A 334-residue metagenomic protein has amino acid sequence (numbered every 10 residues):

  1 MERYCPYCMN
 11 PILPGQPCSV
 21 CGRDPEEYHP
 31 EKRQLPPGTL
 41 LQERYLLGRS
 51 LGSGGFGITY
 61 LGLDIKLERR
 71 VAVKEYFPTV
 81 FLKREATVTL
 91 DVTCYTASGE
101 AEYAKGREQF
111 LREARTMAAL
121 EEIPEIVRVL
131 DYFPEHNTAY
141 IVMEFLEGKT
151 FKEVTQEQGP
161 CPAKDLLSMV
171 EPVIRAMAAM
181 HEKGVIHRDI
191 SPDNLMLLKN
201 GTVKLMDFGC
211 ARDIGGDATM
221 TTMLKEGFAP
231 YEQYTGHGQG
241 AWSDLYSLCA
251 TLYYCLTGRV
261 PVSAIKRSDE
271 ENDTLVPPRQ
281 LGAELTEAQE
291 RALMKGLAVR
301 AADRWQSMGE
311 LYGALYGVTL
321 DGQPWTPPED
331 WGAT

Functional and structural regions predicted by a protein language model:
E85-A119: AlphaC helix of the eukaryotic protein kinase fold
Y132: Activation-segment/catalytic-loop signature of the eukaryotic protein kinase fold
H136-T150, V154: Conserved short submotifs of the Hanks-type protein kinase catalytic core that shape the nucleotide-binding pocket
M169-V170: Activation segment signature within eukaryotic-like protein kinase domains
V173-V185: Protein kinase catalytic-loop region centered on the HRD/HxD motif
T219-E232: Conserved activation segment of eukaryotic-like protein kinases, specifically the C-terminal portion of the activation
E232-W242: Conserved end of the kinase activation segment
